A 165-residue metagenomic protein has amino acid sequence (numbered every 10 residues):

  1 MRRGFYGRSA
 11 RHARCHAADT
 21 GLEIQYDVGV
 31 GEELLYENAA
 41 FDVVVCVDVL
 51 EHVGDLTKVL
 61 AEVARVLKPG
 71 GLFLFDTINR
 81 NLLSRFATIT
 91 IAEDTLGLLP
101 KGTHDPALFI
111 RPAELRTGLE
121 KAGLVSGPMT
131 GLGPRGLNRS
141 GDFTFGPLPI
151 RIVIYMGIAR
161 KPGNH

Functional and structural regions predicted by a protein language model:
M1-E33, K58: Class I SAM-dependent methyltransferase SAM/SAH-binding core
E32-V44: A short acidic, Gly/Pro-enriched loop at the edge of an enzyme's catalytic core that lines a small-molecule cofactor
V43-D55: A short SAM/SAH-binding and catalytic strip from SAM-dependent methyltransferases
T57-L72: A short glycine-rich, Lys/Arg-flanked "PGG" loop and its adjoining helix->strand segment in the class I
L72-G97: Conserved class I S-adenosyl-L-methionine
T77, L96-E114: Acceptor-substrate binding/catalytic loop of class I
P106-M129: Short alpha-helix
D142-H165: Core SAM-dependent methyltransferase catalytic element
